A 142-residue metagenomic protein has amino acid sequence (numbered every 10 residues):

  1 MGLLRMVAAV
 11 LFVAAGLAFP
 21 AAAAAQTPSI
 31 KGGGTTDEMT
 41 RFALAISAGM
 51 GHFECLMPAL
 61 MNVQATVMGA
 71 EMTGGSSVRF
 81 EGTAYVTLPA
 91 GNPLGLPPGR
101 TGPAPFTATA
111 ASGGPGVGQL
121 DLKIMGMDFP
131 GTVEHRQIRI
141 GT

Functional and structural regions predicted by a protein language model:
M1-M6: Positively charged n-region of N-terminal signal peptides that target proteins for export
V7-A18: Bacterial N-terminal signal peptides
F19-A25: Sec/Tat signal peptide C-region and signal peptidase I cleavage site
A25-D37: Short N-terminal segments immediately surrounding and downstream of signal-peptide cleavage
G32, F80-G82, L122: Residue-level detector of buried hydrophobic side-chain packing in well-ordered secondary-structure elements
T36-F106: Predominantly extracellular/secreted and cell-surface proteins with exposed, flexible low-complexity segments
A65-T66, K123-T142: Edge beta-strand at a domain terminus
G102-I124, F129: Composition-driven low-complexity repeats that form or flank extended alpha-helical/coiled-coil segments
